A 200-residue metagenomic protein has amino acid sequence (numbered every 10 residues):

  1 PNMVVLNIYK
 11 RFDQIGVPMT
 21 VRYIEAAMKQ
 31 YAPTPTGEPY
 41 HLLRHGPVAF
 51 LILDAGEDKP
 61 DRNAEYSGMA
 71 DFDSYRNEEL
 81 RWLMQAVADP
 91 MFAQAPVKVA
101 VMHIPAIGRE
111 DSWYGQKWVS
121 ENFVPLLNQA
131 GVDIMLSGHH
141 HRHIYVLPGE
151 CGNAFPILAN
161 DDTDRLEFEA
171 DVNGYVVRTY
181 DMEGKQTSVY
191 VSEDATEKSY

Functional and structural regions predicted by a protein language model:
P1-M91, Y114, N122-N128, I144-D171: Extended active-site neighborhood of metal-dependent phosphoesterases/phosphodiesterases
F50-I52, V97-V101, L136: Structural motif
A55, V101-P105, H139-H140: Short, well-ordered beta-to-alpha junction loops that form the rim of enzyme active sites and present histidine/acidic
P90-E110: Short acidic, glycine-rich surface-loop motifs adjacent to enzyme active sites
P96-K98, D133, L166: Conserved acidic residues
R109-W118: Active-site His/acidic residue clusters
L126-H139: Functionally important transmembrane alpha-helices
F168-Y200: A short C-terminal boundary segment appended to hydrolase-like catalytic domains
